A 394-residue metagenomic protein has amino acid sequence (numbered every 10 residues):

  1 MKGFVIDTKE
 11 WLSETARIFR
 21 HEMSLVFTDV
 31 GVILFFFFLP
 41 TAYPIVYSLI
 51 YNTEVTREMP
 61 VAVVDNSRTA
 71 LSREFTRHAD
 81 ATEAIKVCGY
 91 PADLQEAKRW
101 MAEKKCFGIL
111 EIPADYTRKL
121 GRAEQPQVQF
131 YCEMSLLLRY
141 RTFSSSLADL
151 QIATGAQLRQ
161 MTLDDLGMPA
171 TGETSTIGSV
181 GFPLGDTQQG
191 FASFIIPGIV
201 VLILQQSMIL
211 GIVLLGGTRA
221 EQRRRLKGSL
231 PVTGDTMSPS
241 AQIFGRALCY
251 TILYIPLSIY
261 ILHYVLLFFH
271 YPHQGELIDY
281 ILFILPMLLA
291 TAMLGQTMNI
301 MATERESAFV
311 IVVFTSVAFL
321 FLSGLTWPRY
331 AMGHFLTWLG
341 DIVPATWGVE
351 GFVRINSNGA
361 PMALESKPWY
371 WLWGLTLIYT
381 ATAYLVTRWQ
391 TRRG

Functional and structural regions predicted by a protein language model:
M1-F194: Extracytoplasmic/periplasmic domains immediately adjacent to an N-terminal transmembrane anchor in multi-pass membrane
L12, A16-R20, S193, D235-L248 (+6 more regions): Alpha-helical membrane-protein architecture signal
E22, V26-I33, I203, G245-R246 (+5 more regions): Loop-to-transmembrane-helix entry motif
F27, T236, M301-A302: Helix-loop interface residues and adjacent transmembrane-helix termini in multi-pass membrane transporters, primarily
A42-I45, F182-L266: Hydrophobic alpha-helical transmembrane segments of multi-pass membrane transport proteins
Y47, R68, G89, R99 (+3 more regions): Membrane-spanning alpha-helical segments of multipass transporters and channels
